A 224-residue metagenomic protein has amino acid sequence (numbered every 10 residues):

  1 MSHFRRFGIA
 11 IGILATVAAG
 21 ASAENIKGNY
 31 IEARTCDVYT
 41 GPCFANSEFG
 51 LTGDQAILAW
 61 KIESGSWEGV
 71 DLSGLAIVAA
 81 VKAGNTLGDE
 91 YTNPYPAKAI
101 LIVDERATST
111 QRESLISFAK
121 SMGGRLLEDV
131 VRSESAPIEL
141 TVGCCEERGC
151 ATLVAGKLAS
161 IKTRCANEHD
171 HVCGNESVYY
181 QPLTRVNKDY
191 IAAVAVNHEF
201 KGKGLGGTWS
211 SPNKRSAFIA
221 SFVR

Functional and structural regions predicted by a protein language model:
M1-R5: N-terminal secretory signal peptides that target proteins for export/translocation
G8-V17: Bacterial N-terminal signal peptides
A18-E24: Sec/Tat signal peptide C-region and signal peptidase I cleavage site
E24-V103: N-terminal Sec/ER secretory leader and immediately downstream segment of secreted/extracellular precursors
E48-L58, I62-S66, R148-L158, Y179-V194 (+1 more regions): Signature of extracytoplasmic/envelope-associated structural regions
D71-V186: Mature extracellular/secreted ectodomains of secretory-pathway proteins
E168-R224: Extended, charged low-complexity segments that frequently continue into or abut oligomerization scaffolds
